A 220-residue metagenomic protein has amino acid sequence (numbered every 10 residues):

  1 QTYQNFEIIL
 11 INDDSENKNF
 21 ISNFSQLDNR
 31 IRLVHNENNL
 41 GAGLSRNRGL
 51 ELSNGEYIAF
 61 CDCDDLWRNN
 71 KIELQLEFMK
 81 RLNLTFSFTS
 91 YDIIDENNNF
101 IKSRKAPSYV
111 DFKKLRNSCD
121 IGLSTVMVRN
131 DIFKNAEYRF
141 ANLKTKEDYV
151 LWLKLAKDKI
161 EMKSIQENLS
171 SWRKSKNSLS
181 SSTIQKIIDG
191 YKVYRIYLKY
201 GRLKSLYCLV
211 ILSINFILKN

Functional and structural regions predicted by a protein language model:
Q1-H35: Acidic donor-binding segment of Leloir-type glycosyltransferases
N12-S15, L40, C63: Conserved short acidic donor-positioning loop in nucleotide-sugar-dependent glycosyltransferases
N19-I21, N36-S53, L74: Glycine-rich, basic loop-to-helix element that forms the pyrophosphate-binding segment of sugar-nucleotide handling
E51, S103, P107-Q185, V193: Conserved nucleotide-sugar donor-binding catalytic segment
I58: Short aromatic/hydrophobic "clamp" motif used to bind/position activated sugar donors
D62-L66, S90: The conserved acidic donor/metal-binding loop of glycosyltransferases
N70-I101: Conserved donor NDP-sugar-binding/catalytic core segment of glycosyltransferases
M162, K176-N220: Non-catalytic, C-terminal membrane-associated alpha-helical segments of glycosyltransferases
